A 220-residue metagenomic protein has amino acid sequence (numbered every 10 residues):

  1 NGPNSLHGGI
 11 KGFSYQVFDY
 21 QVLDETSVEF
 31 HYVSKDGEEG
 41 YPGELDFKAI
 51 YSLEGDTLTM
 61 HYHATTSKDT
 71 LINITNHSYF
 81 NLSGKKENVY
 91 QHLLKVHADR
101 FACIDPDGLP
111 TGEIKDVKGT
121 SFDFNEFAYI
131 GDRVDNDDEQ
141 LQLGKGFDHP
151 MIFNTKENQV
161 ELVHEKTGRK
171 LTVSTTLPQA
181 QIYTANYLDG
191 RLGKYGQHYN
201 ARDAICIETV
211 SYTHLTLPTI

Functional and structural regions predicted by a protein language model:
G2-G55: Extended, loop-rich substrate-binding clefts of extracytoplasmic carbohydrate-active enzymes
G8-F13, D148, T155-V210: Acidic/His-leaning functional-site neighborhoods
F13-Y15, P42-D46, N73, E87 (+2 more regions): Short solvent-exposed loop/turn micro-motifs enriched in small/polar/acidic residues
Q21-V22, S52, N73, K95 (+2 more regions): Well-ordered beta-strand positions
S27-V28, L58-M60, V160, A180: Hydrophobic residues embedded in beta-strands of well-ordered beta-sheets
K35-K86, L215: Acidic, contiguous internal or C-terminal segments within carbohydrate-active enzymes that form a structured patch used
K86-E165, K170: Active-site/ligand-binding surface loops and adjacent short beta/alpha elements that line catalytic pockets across
T213-T219: Conserved small/polar residues in nucleotide/adenosyl-binding loops
